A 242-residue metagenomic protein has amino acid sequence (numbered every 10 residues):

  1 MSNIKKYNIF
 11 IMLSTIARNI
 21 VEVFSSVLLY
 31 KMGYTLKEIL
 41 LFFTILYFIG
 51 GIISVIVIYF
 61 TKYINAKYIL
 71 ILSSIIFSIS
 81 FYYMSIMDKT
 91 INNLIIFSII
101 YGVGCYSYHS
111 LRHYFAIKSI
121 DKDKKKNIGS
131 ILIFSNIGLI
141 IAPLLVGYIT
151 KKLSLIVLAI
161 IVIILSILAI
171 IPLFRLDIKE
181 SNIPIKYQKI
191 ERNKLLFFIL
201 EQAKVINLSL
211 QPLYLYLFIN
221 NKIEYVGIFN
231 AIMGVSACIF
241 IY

Functional and structural regions predicted by a protein language model:
M1-F48, K189-M233: Helix-loop boundary and gating motifs at the non-cytosolic
M12, N92-Y108, F198: Hydrophobic core of transmembrane alpha-helices in multi-pass small-molecule transporters, especially MFS/SLC-type
S26, I141-T150: Small-residue (Gly/Pro/Ala) motifs that create kinks and tight helix-helix packing interfaces
I53-A66, T150, I239-Y242: Helix-to-loop junctions at the C-terminal end of transmembrane segments in multipass secondary transporters
Y68-Y82, I163: Structural signature of the two symmetry-related core transmembrane helices
Y106-I120, Q211: Intracellular juxtamembrane helix-capping segments at the cytosolic ends of symmetry-related transmembrane helices
I128-P143: Glycine-rich segments within core transmembrane alpha-helices of 12-TM secondary carriers
I163-S181: C-terminal membrane-cytosol helix-exit motif in multi-pass small-molecule transporters
